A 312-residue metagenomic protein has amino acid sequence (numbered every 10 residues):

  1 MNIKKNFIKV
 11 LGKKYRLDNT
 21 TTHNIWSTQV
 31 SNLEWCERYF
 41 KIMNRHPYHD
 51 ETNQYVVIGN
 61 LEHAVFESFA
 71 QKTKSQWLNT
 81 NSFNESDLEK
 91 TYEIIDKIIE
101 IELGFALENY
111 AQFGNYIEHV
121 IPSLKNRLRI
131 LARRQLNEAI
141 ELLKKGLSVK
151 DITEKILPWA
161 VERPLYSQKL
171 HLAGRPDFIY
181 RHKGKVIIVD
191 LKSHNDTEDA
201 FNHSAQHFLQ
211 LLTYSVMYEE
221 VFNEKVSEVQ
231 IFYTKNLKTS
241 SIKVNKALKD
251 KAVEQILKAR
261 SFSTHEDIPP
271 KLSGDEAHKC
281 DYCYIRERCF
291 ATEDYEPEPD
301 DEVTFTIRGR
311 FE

Functional and structural regions predicted by a protein language model:
M1-E102: Charged, glycine-rich intrinsically disordered N-terminal tails and low-complexity linkers that flank
M1-N6, Q71, A173, L257-E312: Accessory terminal regions of nucleic-acid processing enzymes
C36, E62-H63, F178, Y214 (+2 more regions): A residue-level signal for conserved active-site and pocket-lining positions in enzyme catalytic cores
H49, I95, D196-E198, K238-T239 (+1 more regions): Flexible loop/turn segments at secondary-structure boundaries
N60-A64, A160, H278: Amphipathic alpha-helical interaction segments
V65-W159: A non-catalytic, helix-rich entry segment at domain boundaries
T73-N81, E220-S227, S261-G274: Surface-exposed helix-capping loop/turn segments at secondary-structure junctions
T153-R260: Mg2+/Mn2+-dependent nuclease catalytic core
